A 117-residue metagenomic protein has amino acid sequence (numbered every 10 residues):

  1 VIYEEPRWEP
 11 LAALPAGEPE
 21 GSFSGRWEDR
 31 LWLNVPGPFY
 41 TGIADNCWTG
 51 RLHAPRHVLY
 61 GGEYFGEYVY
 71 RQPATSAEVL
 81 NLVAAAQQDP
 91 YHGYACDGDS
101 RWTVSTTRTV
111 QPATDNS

Functional and structural regions predicted by a protein language model:
V1-T49, H53: Ferredoxin-type iron-sulfur electron-transfer modules and their immediate structural context
V1-Y3, A113-S117: Secretory/periplasmic and organellar redox-cofactor proteins
E5-P19, Y60, T75-V83, Q87 (+1 more regions): Alpha-helical interaction/linker modules in multidomain eukaryotic proteins
R26-N46, G61-A84, D99: Ferredoxin-like iron-sulfur electron-transfer modules
W48-E63, A84-R101: Iron-sulfur cluster-binding cysteine motifs and their immediate structural context in ferredoxin-like electron-transfer
Q72-A77, D97-D115: Polybasic, low-complexity binding patches
